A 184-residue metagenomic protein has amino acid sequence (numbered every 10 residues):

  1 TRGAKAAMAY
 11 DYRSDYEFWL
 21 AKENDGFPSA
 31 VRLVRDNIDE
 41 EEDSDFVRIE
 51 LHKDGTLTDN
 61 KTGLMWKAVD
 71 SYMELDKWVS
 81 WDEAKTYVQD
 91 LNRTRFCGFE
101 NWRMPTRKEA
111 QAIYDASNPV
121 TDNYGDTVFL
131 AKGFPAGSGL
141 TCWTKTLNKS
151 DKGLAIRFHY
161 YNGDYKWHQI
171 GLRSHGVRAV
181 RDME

Functional and structural regions predicted by a protein language model:
T1-A9, E83-R103, R107-N162, H168 (+1 more regions): An exposed tryptophan-centered "aromatic clamp" motif
A6-R13, F18-L20: A structural "flexibility-hinge" signal
F18-D43, T141-W143, H168-E184: Short, structured beta-strand segments at or near domain termini in extracellular proteins/domains
K22-V31, G55-A110, Y114-A116, M183: Short aromatic-cysteine micro-motif
E40-T58: Short acidic, Pro/Gly- and aromatic-enriched capping/linker segments at domain boundaries
E74-K77, D122, G176: A short local loop/turn or secondary-structure capping micro-motif enriched for an aromatic residue
